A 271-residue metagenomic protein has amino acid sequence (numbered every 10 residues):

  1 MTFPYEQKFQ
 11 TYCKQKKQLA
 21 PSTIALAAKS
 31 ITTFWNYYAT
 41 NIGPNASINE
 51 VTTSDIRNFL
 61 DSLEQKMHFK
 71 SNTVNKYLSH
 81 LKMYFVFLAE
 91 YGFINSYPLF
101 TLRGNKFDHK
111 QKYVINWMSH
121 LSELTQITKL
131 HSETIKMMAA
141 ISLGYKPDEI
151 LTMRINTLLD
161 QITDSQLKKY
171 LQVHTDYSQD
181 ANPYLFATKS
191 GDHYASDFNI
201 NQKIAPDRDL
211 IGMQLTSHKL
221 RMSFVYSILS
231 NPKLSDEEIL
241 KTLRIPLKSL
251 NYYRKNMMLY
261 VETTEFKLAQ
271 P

Functional and structural regions predicted by a protein language model:
Q7-S22, K29-H109: N-terminal core-binding DNA-recognition domain of tyrosine recombinases/integrases
I24, V74, I200, D236-I239 (+1 more regions): Helix-turn-helix DNA-binding helix
N41, K203-P246, L259-E262, F266-L268: Short, basic (Lys/Arg/His-rich) helix/loop patches that form interaction surfaces in the mid-to-C-terminal regions
L81, K136-M138, P147-M153, V225 (+1 more regions): Alpha-helix N-cap/helix-start motif at helix boundaries, enriched for small hydrophobics
I94, F107-E123, D180: DNA breakage-rejoining catalytic core of tyrosine-based enzymes
M118-P147: Basic, Lys/Arg- and aromatic-enriched nucleic-acid-binding interface segment
T152-L158, I239-K248, Y253-N256: A short, basic/aromatic helix-end/turn motif that makes direct DNA contacts
D160-K203: C-terminal catalytic core of Y-nucleophile DNA break-rejoin enzymes
